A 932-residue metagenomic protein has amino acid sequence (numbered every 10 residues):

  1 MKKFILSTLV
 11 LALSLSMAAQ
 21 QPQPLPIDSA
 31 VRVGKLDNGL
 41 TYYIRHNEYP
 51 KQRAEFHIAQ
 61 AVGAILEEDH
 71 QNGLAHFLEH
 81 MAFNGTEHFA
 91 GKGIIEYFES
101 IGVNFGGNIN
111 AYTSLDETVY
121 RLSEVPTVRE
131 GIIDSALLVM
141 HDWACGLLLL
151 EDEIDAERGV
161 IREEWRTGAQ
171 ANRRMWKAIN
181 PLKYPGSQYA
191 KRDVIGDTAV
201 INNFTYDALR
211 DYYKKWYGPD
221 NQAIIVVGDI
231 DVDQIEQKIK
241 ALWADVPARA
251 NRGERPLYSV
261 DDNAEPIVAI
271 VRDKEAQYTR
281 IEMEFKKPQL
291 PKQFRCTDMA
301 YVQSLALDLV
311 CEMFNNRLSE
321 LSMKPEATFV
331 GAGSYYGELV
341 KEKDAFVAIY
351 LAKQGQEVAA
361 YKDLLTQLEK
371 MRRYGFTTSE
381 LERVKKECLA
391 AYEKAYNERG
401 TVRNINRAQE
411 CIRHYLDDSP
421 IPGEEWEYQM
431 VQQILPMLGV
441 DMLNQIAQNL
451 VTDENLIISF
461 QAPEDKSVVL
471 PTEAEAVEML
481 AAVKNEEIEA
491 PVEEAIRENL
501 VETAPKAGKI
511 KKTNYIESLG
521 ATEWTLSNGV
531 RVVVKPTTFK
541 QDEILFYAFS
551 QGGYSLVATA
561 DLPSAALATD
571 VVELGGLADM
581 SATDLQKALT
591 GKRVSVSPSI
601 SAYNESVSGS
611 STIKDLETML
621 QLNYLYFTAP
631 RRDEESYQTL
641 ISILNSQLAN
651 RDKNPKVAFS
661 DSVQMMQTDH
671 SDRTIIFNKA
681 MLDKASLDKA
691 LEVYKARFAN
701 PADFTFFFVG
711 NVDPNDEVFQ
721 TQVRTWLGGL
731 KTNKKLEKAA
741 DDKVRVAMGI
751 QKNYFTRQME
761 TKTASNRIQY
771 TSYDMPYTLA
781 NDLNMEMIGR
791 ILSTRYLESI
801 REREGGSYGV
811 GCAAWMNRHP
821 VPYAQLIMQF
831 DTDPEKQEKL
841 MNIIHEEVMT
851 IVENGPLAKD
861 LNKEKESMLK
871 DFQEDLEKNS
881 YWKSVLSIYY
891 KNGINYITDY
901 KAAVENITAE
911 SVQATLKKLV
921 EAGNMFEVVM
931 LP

Functional and structural regions predicted by a protein language model:
M1-F4: Positively charged n-region of N-terminal signal peptides that target proteins for export
V10-A18: Hydrophobic h-region of N-terminal signal peptides that target proteins for export in Gram-negative bacteria
A19-T41, D231-C296, A300-L305, V310-N315 (+10 more regions): Proteolytic maturation boundary segments
R45, P50-E67, L74-A75, K92-D142 (+14 more regions): M16 family metallopeptidases and their MPP-like homologs
L74-A82, V310, A568: Active-site His/Glu-centered metal-binding helix of metallohydrolases
L150, A248-R252, Y374-L381, D633 (+2 more regions): Flexible helix-coil linker/hinge segments at domain or subdomain boundaries
E153-A208, Y212-N221, I225-V227, V232-K240 (+2 more regions): Hydrophobic, small-residue-rich alpha-helical packing segments that form membrane-like cores
V200-I239, S671-I676, M681-D713, T721-V723: Internal metal/ion-chelating core segments
